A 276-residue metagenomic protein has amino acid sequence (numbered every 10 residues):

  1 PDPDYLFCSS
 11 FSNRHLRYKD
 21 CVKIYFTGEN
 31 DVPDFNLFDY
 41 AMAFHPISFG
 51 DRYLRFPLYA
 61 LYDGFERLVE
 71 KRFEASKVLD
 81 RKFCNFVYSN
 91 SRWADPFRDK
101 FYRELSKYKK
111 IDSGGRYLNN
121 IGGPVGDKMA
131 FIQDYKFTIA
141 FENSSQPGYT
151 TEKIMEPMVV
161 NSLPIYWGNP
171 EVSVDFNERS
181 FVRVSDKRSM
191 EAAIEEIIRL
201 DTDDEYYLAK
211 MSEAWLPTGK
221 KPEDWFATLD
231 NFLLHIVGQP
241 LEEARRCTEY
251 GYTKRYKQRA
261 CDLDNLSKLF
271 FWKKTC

Functional and structural regions predicted by a protein language model:
P1-K19, I24, D31-A140, S144-C276: Pol beta-like nucleotidyltransferase catalytic core
